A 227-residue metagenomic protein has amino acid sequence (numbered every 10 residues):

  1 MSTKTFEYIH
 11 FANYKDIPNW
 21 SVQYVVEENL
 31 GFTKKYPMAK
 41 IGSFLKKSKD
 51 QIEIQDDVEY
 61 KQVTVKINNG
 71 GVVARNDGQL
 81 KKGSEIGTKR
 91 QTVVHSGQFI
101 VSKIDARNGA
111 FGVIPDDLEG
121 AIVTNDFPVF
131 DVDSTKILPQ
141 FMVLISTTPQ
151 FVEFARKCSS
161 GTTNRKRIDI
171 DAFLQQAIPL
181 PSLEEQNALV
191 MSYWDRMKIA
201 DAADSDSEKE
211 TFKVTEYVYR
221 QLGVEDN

Functional and structural regions predicted by a protein language model:
M1-I54, L180-N227: Non-catalytic DNA-recognition/assembly elements of restriction-modification systems
A39-E53, K66-S96: Sequence-specific dsDNA recognition surfaces
I54-T64, K157-S159: Short coil/turn segments at secondary-structure boundaries
K61, H95, T124-D126: A generic structural signal for short beta-strands and their flanking turns/coil linkers
I100-T147: A short beta-sheet element
R107, A121-P128, S160-E184: A short glycine-rich beta-alpha junction/loop motif
T147-V152, K157: Well-ordered mid-protein domain cores that form the structural environment of catalytic cofactors
